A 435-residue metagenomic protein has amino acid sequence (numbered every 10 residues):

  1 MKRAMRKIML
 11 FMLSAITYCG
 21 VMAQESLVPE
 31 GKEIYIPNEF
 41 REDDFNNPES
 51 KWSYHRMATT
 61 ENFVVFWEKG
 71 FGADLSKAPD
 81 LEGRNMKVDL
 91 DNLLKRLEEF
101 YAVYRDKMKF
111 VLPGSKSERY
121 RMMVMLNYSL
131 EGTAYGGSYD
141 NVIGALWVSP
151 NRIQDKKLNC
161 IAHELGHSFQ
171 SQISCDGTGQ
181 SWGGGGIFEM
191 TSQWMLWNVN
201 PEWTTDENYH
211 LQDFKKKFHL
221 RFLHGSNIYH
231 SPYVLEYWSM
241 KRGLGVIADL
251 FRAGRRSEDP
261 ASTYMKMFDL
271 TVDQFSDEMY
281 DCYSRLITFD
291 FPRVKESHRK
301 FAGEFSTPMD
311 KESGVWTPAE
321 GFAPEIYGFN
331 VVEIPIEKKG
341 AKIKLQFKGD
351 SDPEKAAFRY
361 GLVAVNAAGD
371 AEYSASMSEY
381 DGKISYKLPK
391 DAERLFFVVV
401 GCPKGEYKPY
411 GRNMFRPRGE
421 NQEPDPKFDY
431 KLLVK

Functional and structural regions predicted by a protein language model:
M1-E25: Bacterial Sec-dependent N-terminal signal peptides
K2-R3, Y54-M57, P113-S117, L388: A general structural signal for short secondary-structure junctions and capping/turn motifs
A23-K95, E99, K355-F358, K383 (+2 more regions): Zymogen propeptides/activation segments of proteases
W52-Y54, P113, Y135-G136, H224: Catalytic micro-motifs at enzyme active sites that drive phosphoryl/nucleotidyl and oxygen chemistry
T60-G184, F188-S192, E202-W203: Juxtacatalytic substrate-recognition/specificity segment
G136-Y139, D155-C160, C175-V246, F251-D290: Acidic/His/Gly-enriched intrinsically disordered linker/tail segments that often contain short helix/coil "MoRF-like"
E258-K435: Beta/coil-rich, acidic/histidine-enriched accessory regions frequently appended to metallopeptidases
